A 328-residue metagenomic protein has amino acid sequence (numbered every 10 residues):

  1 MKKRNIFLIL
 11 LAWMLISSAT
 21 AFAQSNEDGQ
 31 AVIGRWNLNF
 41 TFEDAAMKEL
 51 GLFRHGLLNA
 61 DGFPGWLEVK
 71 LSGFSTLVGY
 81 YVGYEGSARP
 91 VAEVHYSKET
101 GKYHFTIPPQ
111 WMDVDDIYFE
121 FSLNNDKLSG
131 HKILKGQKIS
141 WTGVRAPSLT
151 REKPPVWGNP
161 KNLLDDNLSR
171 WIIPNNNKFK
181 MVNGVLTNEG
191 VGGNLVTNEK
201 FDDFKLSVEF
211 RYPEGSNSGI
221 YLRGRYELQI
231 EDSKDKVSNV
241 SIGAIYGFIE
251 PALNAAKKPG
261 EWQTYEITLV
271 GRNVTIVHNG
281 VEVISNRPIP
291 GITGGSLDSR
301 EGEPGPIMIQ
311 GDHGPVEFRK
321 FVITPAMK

Functional and structural regions predicted by a protein language model:
M1-I9: Bacterial N-terminal signal peptides that target proteins for export
I9-S18: Bacterial N-terminal signal peptides
A19-A23: Sec/Tat signal peptide C-region and signal peptidase I cleavage site
Q24-K328: Carbohydrate-interacting regions of secretory-pathway proteins
